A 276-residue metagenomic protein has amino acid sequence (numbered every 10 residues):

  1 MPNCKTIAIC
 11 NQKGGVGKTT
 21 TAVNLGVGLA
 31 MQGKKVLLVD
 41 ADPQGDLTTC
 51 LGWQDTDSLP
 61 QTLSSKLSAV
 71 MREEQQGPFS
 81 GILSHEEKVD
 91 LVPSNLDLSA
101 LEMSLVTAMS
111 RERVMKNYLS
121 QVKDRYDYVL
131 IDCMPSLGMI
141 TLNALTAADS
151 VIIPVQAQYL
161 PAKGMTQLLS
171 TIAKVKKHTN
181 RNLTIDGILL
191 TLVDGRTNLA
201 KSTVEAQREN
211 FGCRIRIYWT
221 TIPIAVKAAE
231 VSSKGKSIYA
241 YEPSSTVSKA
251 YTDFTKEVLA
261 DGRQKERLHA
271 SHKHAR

Functional and structural regions predicted by a protein language model:
M1-R276: P-loop NTP-binding core
